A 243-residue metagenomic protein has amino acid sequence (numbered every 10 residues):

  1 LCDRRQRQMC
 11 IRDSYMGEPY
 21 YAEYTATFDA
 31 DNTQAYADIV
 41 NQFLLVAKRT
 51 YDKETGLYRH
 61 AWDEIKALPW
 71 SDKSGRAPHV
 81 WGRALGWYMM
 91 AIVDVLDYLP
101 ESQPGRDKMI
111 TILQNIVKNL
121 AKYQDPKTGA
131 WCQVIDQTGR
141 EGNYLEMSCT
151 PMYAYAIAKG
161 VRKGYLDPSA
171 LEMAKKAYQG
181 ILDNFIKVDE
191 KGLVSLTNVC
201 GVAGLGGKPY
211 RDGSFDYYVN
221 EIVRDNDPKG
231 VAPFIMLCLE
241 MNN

Functional and structural regions predicted by a protein language model:
L1-I11: Single conserved hydrophobic/aromatic residue that forms the stacking wall/gate of nucleotide- or nucleobase-binding
R4-R5, E64-P78, C132-G142, S214-E221: Acidic/His metal-coordination segments adjacent to aromatic residues that form catalytic metal sites in metalloenzymes
R4-R5, Y36-W62, K66-L68, I110-T128 (+1 more regions): Long, well-ordered core segments of solenoidal/helical folds
E18-D31, W87-G105, P151-L166, P233-N243: Well-ordered alpha-helical scaffold segments within catalytic/enzyme domains
P19-N41, L45-T50, L57-R76, D97-E101 (+3 more regions): Active-site lining segments of carbohydrate-active enzymes
M89-T138, G142: Oxyanion-binding "anion nests"
G142-L145, C149, A154, K159-N243: CBM-like carbohydrate-recognition segments
